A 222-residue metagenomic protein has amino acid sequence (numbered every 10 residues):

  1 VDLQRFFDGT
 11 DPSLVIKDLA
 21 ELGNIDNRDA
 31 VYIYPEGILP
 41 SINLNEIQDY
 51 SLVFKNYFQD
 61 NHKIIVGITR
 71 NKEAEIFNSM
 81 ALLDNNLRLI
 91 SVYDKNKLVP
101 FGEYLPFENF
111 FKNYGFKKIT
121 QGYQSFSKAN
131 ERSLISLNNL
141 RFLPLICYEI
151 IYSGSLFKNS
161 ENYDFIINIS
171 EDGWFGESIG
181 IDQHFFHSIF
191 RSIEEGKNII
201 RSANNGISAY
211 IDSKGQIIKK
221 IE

Functional and structural regions predicted by a protein language model:
V1-Y104, L134-N139, P144, Y148: Soluble catalytic regions of membrane-associated enzymes that act on cell-envelope and secretory-pathway components
F6-T10, Q124, W174-I179: Short, contiguous acidic/charged loop-to-helix segments that flank catalytic cores in large enzymes
K17, E21, A129, G154 (+1 more regions): Short, contiguous clusters of charged residues that form electrostatic/catalytic patches at enzyme active sites, used
D29-I33, G37-V66, K72, I119 (+1 more regions): CN hydrolase (nitrilase-like) catalytic-core segments centered on the catalytic cysteine and neighboring Lys/Glu
E73-E75, S125-K128, S202-A203: Short solvent-exposed loop/turn micro-motifs enriched in small/polar/acidic residues
D84, Y114-K117: A polyampholytic, Gly/Pro-enriched intrinsically disordered region
V99-F111, E222: A short, polar/charged loop-to-alpha-helix boundary motif
F116-I146: Cysteine/selenocysteine-centered motifs that mediate thiol-based redox chemistry or coordinate metal-sulfur cofactors
